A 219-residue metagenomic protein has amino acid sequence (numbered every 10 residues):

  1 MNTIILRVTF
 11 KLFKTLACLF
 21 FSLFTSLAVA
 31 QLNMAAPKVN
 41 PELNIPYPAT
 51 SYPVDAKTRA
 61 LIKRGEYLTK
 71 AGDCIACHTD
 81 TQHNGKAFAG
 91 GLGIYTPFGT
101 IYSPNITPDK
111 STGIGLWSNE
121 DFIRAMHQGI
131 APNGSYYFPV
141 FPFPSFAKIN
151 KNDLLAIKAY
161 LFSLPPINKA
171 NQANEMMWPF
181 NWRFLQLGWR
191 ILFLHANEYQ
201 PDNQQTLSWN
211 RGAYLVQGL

Functional and structural regions predicted by a protein language model:
M1-K11: N-terminal secretory signal peptides that target proteins for export/translocation
K11-C18: Sec-dependent signal peptide recognition, specifically the positively charged N-region followed immediately by
T25-S26: N-terminal signal peptide c-region/cleavage motif recognized by signal peptidases
N33, V39-K70, G188-Q217: Electrostatic cytochrome c docking/interface patches
P37, E42-P48, T81-N119, Y137-K151 (+1 more regions): Gly/Gly-Pro-rich "capping" loops immediately C-terminal to redox-active cysteine motifs in periplasmic/lumenal
G65, A71-T81, F122, I157 (+1 more regions): The canonical Cys-X-X-Cys-His
S118-P132, S145-N171: C-terminal capping alpha-helices of c-type cytochrome domains
P132-S135, S163-Q172, Q200-Y214: Inter-heme linker and motif-flanking segments adjacent to c-type heme-binding CXXCH motifs in c-type cytochromes
